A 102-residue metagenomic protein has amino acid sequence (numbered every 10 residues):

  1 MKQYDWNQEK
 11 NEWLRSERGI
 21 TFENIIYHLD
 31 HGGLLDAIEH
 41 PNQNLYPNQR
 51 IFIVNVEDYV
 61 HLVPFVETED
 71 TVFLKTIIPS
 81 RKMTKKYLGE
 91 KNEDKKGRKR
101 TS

Functional and structural regions predicted by a protein language model:
M1-S102: Ribonuclease/tRNase effector modules and their secretory precursors
